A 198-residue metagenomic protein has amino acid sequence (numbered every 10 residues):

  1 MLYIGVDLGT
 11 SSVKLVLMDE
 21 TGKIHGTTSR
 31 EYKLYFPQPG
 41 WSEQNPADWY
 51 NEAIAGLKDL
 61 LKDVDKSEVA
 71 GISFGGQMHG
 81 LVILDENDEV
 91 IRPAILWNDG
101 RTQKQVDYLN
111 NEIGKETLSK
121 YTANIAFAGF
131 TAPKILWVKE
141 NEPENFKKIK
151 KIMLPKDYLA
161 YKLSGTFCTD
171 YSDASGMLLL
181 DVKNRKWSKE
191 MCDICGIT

Functional and structural regions predicted by a protein language model:
M1-R92, K120, K148: N-terminal glycine/serine-rich phosphate-binding loop of ATP-dependent small-molecule kinases, especially carbohydrate
L2, L8-T10, T21, L118-T198: Gly/Ser/Thr-rich active-site cleft segment
F36-G40, K104-Y108, L179-D181: Short, charged, surface-exposed secondary-structure boundary motifs
W41, W49-Y50, W97, W137 (+1 more regions): Signature tryptophan residues that serve as conserved aromatic anchors
Y50-I54, K58, Q103, D107 (+1 more regions): Generic alpha-helical structural signal
K58-W97, I125-T131, A160-D181: Short beta-strand-loop/turn "lid" adjacent to the catalytic site in phosphate-handling enzymes
E86-V90, Y108, E112, T117: Hydrophobic or amphipathic alpha-helical targeting/insertion segments
I95, D99-G114: Short alpha-helix plus adjacent loop in nuclease-associated cores
